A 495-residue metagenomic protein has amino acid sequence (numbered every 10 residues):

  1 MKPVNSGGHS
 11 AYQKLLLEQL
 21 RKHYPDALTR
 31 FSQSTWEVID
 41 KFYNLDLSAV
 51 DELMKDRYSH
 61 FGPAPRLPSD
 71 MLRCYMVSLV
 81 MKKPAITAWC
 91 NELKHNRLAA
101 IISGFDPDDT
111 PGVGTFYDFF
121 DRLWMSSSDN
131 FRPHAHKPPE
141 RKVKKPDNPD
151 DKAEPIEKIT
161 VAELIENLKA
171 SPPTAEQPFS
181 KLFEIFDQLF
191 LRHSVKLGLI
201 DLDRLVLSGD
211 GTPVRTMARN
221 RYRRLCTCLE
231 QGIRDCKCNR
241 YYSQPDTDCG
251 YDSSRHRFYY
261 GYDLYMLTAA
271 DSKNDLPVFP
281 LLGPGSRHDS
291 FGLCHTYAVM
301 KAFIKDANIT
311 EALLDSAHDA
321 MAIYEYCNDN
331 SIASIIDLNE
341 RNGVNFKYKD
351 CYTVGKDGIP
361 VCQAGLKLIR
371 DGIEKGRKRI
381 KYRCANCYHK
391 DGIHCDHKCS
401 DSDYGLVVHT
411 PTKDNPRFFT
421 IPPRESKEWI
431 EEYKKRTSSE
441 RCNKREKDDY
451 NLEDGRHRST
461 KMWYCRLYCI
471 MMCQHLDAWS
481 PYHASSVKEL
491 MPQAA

Functional and structural regions predicted by a protein language model:
M1-M71, M76-V80, P107, R122-A170 (+1 more regions): Dynamic "connector" segments at or just before major functional cores
V4, A11, N96, A333-N339 (+2 more regions): An anionic, glycine-rich sequence signature occurring as long contiguous blocks
H60-S69, S254-R257, H457-L467: Structural motif
C74, W89, T110-F119, D203-V214 (+6 more regions): Short, conserved catalytic/metal-binding motifs centered on acidic residues
I86-G104, K137, K142: DNA-recognition alpha helix
N96-F119, S128: Short, positively charged loop/turn segments that connect secondary-structure elements
W124-E311, S316-D329, N339: Polybasic low-complexity intrinsically disordered regions
W429-A495: Basic, amphipathic alpha-helical segments enriched in Lys/Arg and hydrophobic/aromatic residues
